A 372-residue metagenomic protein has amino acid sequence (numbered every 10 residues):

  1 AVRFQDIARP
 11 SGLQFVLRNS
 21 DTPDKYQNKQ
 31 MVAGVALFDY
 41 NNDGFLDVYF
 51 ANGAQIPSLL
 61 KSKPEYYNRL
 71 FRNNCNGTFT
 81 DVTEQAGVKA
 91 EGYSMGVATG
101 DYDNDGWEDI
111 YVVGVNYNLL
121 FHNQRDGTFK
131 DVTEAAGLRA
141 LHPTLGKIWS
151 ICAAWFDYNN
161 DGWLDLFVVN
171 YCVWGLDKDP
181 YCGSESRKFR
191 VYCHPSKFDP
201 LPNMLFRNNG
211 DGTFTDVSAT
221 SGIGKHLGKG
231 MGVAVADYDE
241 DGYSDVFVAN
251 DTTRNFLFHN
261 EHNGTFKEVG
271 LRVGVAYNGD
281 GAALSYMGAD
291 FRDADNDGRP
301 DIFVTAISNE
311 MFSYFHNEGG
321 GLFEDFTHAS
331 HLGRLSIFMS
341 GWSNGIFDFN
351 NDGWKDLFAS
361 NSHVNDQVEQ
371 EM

Functional and structural regions predicted by a protein language model:
A1-M372: Acidic, glycine/proline-rich Ca2+-coordinating loop motifs
